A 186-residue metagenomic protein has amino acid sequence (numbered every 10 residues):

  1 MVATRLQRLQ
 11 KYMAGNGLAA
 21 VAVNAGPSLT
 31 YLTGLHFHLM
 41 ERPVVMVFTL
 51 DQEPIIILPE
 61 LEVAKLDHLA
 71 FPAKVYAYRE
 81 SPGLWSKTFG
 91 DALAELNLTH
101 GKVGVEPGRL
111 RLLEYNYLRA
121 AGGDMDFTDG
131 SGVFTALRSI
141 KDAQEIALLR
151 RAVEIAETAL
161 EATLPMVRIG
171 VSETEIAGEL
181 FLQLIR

Functional and structural regions predicted by a protein language model:
M1-A159: A composition/biophysics-driven feature that prefers long, compositionally simple stretches
A25, I176-L180: Amphipathic alpha-helical coiled-coil segments that mediate homodimerization and allosteric signal transmission
E154-T163, E173, F181: Active-site pocket-lining segments that scaffold enzyme catalytic pockets across diverse folds
R168-I176: Short, charged, surface-exposed loops that flank catalytic or proteolytic processing sites
